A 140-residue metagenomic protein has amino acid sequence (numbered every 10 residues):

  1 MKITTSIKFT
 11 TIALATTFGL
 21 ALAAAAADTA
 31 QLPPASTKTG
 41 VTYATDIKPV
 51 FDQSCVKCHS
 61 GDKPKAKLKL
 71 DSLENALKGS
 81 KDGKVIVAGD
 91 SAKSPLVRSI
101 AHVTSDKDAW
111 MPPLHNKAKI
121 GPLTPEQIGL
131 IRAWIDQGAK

Functional and structural regions predicted by a protein language model:
K2, A23-K140: Aromatic- and Gly/Pro-enriched helix-to-coil junctions and flexible linker segments
K2-L14: Bacterial N-terminal signal peptides that target proteins for export
A15-A24: Hydrophobic h-region of N-terminal signal peptides that target proteins for export in Gram-negative bacteria
